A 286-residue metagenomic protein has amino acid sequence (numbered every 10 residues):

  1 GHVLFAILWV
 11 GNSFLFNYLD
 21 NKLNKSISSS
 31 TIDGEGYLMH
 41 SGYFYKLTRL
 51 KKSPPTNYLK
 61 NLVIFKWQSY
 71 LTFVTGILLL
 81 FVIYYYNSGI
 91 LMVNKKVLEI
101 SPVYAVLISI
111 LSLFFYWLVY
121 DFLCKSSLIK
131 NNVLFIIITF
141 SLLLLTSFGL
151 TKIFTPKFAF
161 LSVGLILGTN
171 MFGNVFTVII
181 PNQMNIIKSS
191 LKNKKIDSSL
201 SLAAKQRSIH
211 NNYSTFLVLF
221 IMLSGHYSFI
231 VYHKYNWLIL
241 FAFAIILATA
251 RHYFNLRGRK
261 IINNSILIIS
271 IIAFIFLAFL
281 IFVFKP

Functional and structural regions predicted by a protein language model:
G1-P286: Polytopic transmembrane helical bundles with strong interfacial aromatic enrichment
